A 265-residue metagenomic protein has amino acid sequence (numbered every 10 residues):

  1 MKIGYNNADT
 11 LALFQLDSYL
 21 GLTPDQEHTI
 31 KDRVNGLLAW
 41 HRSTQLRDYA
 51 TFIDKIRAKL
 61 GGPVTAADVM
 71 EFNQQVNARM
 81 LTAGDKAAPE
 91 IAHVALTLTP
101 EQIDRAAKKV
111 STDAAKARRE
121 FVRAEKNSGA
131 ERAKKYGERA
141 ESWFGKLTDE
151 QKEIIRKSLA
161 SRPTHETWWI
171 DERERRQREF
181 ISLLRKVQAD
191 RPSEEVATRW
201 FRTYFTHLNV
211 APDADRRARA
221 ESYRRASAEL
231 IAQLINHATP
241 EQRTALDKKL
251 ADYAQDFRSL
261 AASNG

Functional and structural regions predicted by a protein language model:
M1-K2, V69-F72, V76-R79, R118-F121 (+5 more regions): Short, contiguous, well-ordered secondary-structure segments
M1-Y19, G84, A88-A92, V122-F144 (+1 more regions): Extended, structured, electrostatic nucleic-acid-contact surfaces
K2-R105, K109, L250-Y253: N-terminal Sec/ER secretory leader and immediately downstream segment of secreted/extracellular precursors
G4, L13-F14, I170-G265: A cross-kingdom marker for long, charged
Y5, L20-H28, M80-P89, T99 (+3 more regions): Short, low-complexity cationic-aromatic patches
D32-A58, L159-K186, K249, G265: A compact, surface-exposed functional segment
P89-D213: Extended amphipathic alpha-helical interaction segments
